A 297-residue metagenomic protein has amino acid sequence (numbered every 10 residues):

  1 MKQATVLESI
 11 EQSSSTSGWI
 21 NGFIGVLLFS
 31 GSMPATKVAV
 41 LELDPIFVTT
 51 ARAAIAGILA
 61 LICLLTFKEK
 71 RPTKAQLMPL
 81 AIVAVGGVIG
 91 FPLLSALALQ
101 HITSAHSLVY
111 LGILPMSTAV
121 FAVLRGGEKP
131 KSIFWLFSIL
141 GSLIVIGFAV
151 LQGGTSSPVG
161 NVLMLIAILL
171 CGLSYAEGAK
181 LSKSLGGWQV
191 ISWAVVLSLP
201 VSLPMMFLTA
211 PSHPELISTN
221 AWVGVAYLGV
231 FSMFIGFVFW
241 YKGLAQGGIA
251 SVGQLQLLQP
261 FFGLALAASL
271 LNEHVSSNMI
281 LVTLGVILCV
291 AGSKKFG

Functional and structural regions predicted by a protein language model:
K2-E11, A51-A54, V150, A221-V223 (+1 more regions): C-terminal-most transmembrane helix of multi-pass membrane proteins
K2-T50, L93, G153-K180, V201: Glycine-/small-residue-enriched transmembrane alpha-helix faces in small-molecule transporters and effluxers
S14-W19, E42-I46, T50, P72-M78 (+3 more regions): Juxtamembrane helix-entry segments on the extracytoplasmic side of multipass membrane proteins
L27-L28, S32-M33, L61-L111, G147 (+1 more regions): Specific transmembrane alpha-helical segments of multi-pass solute transporters/efflux pumps, especially DMT/EamA
S30, A54-I58, S142, L199-P200 (+2 more regions): Small-residue-rich packing faces within the transmembrane alpha-helices of Major Facilitator Superfamily
T49-A51, P92, H106-I113, E177-P200 (+1 more regions): Helix-helix packing/entry segments at the starts of transmembrane helices
A60, A81, F121, P130-Q152 (+4 more regions): Hydrophobic transmembrane alpha-helices of multi-pass small-molecule transport proteins
A60, T118-V120, L124, S138 (+3 more regions): Transmembrane alpha-helical segments that form core, pore/gating elements of small-molecule transporters/exporters
